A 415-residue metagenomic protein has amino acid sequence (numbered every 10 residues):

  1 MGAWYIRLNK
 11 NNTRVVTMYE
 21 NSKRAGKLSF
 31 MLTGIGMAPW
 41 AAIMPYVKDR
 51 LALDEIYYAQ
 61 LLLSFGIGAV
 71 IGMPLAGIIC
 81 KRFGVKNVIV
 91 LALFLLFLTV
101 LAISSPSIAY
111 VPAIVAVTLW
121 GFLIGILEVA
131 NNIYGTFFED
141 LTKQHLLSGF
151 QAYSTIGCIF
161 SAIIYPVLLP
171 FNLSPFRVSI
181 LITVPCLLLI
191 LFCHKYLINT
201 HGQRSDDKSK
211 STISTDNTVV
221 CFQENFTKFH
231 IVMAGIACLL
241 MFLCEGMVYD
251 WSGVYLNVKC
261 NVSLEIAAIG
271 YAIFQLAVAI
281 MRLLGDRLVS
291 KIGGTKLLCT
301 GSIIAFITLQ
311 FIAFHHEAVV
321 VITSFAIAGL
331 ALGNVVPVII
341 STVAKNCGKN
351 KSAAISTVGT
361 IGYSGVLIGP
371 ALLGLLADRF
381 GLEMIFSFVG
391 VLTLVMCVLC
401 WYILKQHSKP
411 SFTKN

Functional and structural regions predicted by a protein language model:
W40-A41, F229-A272: Extracytoplasmic gate region of multi-pass secondary transporters
G72-V85, L169, M281-G293, A377-D378: Helix-to-loop junctions at the C-terminal end of transmembrane segments in multipass secondary transporters
I89-V90, L298: Primarily marks hydrophobic transmembrane alpha-helices of the MFS/SLC 12-helix fold
F94-I108, I304-H316: C-terminal ends and interior cores of transmembrane alpha-helices in multi-pass membrane transporters/permeases
S105-A116, F314-S324: Helix-loop junctions at membrane interfaces in 12-TM secondary transporters
P112, F150-I198: Helix-loop-helix hairpin linking two adjacent transmembrane segments in secondary transporters
T118-A152: Cytoplasmic helix-loop-helix junction between adjacent transmembrane helices in 12-TM secondary transporters
I292-I339: C-terminal transmembrane helical hairpin of 12-TM major facilitator-type secondary transporters
